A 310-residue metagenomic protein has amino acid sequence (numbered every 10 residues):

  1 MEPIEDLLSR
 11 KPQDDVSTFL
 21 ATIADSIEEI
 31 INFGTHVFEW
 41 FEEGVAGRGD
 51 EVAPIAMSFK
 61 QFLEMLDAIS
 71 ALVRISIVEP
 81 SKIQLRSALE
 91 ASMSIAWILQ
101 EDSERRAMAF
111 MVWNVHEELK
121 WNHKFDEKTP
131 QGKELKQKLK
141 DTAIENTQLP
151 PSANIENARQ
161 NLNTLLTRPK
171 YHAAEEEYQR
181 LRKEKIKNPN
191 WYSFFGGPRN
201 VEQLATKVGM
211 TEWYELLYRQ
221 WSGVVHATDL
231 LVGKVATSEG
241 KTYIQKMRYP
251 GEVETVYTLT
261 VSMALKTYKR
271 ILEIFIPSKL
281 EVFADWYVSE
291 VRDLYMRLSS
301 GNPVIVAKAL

Functional and structural regions predicted by a protein language model:
M1-E51, H116-T255, L265-L310: Secondary-shell segments that build the walls of catalytic and ion/ligand-binding clefts
L7, I95, S103-R105: An N-terminal domain-start capping segment
V37-E101: Long, hydrophobic/aromatic-enriched structural stretches that serve as scaffold segments
M57, E64, I83, E212 (+3 more regions): Generic recognition of stable, solvent-exposed alpha-helical segments in well-folded globular domains
S81-I83, L99-F110, S278-Y287: Short, glycine/acidic-rich hinge or "gate" loops at secondary-structure transitions that mediate conformational
I98, V112, H116-E118: Acidic/His-rich structured neighborhood in mature extracellular/periplasmic domains
